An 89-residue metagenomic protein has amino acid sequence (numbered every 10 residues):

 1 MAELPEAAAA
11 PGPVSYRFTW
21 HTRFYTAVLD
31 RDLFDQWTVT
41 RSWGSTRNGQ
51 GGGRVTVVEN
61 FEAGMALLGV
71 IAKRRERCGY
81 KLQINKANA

Functional and structural regions predicted by a protein language model:
M1-L4, A8, C78-A89: Boundary/linker segments flanking structured domains
M1-T38: Short N-terminal "domain-start" leader segments that mark the transition from disordered tails or signal peptides into
A10-G12, T22, R47, G51-R54 (+1 more regions): A near-ubiquitous, low-amplitude feature marking generic local secondary-structure context
V28-V55, G69, K81, N85-A87: Short aromatic-glycine-(Arg/Gly/Cys) micro-motifs in beta-strand/loop hairpins
N60-L68: Short amphipathic alpha-helices within nucleic acid-binding modules
L67-R74, C78: Conserved short hydrophobic interaction patches
